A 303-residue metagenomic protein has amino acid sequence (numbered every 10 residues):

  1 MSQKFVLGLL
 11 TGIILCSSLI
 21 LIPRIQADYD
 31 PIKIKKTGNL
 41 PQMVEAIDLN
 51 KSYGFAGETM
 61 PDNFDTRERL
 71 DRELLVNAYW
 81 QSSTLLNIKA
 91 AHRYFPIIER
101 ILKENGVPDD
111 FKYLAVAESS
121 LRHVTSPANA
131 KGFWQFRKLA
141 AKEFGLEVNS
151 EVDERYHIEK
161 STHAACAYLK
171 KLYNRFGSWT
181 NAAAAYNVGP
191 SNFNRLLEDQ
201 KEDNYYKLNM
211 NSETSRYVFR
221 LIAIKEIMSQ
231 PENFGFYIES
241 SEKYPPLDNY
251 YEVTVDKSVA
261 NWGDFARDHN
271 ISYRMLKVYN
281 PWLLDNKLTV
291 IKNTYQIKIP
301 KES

Functional and structural regions predicted by a protein language model:
S2-G106: An acidic, Gly/Ser/Thr/Pro-rich helix-cap/linker signature
W80, T84-F95, E104-V107, S126-W134 (+5 more regions): Solvent-exposed, acidic/flexible segments
V107-R122, A182-N187, L276-Y279: Short, functionally critical alpha-helical segments immediately adjacent to catalytic or ligand/cofactor-binding
N129-N149, T162-A164, L169, F193-L196: Substrate-binding/active-site groove segments that recognize and process beta-1,4-linked N-acetyl-hexosamine
L169-L196: Catalytic and binding regions of secreted/periplasmic enzymes and modules that target cell-wall glycans
S212-G235: Catalytic cores of secreted or luminal carbohydrate-active enzymes
S240-N270: Primarily a LysM-type cell-wall glycan-binding module
K277-S303: Extracellular LysM carbohydrate-binding repeats and other cell-envelope/extracellular binding modules
